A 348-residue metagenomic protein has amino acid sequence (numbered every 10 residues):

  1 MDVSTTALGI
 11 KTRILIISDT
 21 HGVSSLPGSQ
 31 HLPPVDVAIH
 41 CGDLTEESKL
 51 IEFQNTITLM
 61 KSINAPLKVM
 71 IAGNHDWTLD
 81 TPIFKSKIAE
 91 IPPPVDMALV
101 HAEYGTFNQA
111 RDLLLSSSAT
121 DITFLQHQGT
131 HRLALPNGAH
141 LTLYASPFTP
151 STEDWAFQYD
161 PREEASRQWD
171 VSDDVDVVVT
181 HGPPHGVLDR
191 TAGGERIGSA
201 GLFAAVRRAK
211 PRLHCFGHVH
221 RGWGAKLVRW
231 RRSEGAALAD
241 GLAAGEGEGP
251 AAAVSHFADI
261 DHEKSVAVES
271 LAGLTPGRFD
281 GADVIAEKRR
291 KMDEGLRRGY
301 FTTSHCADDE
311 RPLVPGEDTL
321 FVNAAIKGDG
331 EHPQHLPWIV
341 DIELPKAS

Functional and structural regions predicted by a protein language model:
M1-S348: Extended recognition/assembly regions associated with phosphoester-bond processing machinery
